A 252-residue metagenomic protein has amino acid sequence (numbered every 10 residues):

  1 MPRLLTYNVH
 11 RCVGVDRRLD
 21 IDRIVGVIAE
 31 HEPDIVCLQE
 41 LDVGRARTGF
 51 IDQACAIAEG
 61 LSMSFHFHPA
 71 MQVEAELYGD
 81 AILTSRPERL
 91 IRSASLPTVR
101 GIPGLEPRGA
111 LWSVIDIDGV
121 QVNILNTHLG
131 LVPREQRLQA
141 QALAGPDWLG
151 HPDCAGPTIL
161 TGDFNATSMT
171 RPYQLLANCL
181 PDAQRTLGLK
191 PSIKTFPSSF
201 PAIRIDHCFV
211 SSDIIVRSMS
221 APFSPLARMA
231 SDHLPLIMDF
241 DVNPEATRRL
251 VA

Functional and structural regions predicted by a protein language model:
M1-I35, R47, E59-G60, S64-A252: Active-site regions of metal-assisted phosphoester/phosphodiester hydrolases, unifying DNase/endonuclease modules
C37-D42: A short beta-strand-loop structural module common to alpha/beta enzyme folds
G44-R45, A54: Membrane-embedded segments
I51-A54, D80: Generic internal hydrophobic packing segments that stabilize the cores of diverse globular domains
